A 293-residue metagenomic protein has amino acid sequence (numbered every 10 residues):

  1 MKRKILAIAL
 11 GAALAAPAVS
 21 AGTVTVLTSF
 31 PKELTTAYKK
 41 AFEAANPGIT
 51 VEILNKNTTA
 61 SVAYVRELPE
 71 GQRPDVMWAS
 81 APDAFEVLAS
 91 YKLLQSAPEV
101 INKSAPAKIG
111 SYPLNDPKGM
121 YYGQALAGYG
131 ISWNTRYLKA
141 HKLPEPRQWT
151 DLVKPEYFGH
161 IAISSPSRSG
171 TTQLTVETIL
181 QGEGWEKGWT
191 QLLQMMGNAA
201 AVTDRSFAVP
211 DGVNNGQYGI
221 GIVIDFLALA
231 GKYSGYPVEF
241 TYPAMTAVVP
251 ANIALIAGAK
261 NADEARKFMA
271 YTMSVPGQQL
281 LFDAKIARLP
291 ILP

Functional and structural regions predicted by a protein language model:
G22-E86, P210: Early extracytoplasmic/lumenal segment of secretory-pathway proteins
E33-T36, T59, R73-N214: Extracytoplasmic ligand-binding site segments that recognize negatively charged/polar headgroups
Y38, G188-Q191, K260-T272, L280: Short amphipathic alpha-helical coupling segments at ligand-binding clamshell hinges and other catalytic/signaling
Q72-A79, V202, G219-I224, E239-F240: Paired acidic/hydrophobic, glycine-rich loop segments that form the ligand-binding mouth/hinge of periplasmic-binding
D83-V87, N214, Y218-P237: A ligand-binding cleft/hinge motif common to bilobed small-molecule-binding domains
S132-Y137, V249-E264, L281: A bilobed periplasmic-binding-protein/Venus flytrap-type ligand-binding module shared by bacterial periplasmic
H160-S164, Y271-L292: Periplasmic-binding protein-like
Q191-M196, V202, S234-A257: Periplasmic-binding protein-like
